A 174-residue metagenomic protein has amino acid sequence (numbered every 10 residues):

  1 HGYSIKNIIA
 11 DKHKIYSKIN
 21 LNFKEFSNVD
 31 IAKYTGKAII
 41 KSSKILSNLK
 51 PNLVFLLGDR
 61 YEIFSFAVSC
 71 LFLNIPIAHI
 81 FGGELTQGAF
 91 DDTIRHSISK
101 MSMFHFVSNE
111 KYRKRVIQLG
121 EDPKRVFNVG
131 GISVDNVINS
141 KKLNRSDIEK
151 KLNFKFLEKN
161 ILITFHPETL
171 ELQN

Functional and structural regions predicted by a protein language model:
H1-Y34: Conserved nucleotide-sugar phosphate-binding/catalytic loop shared by glycosyltransferases and other
G2, S102-Q173: A nucleotide-sugar donor-handling region in carbohydrate enzymes
I5-K6, A32-A38, S140-S146: Short, surface-exposed amphipathic charged segments that create phosphate/polyanion-binding patches used for binding
A10-K14, F72, E121-P123, F156: Short, well-ordered coil/turn elements that cap or connect secondary structure elements
K12, P51, Q173: Extended interaction regions within the primary functional domain
I15-Y16, I77, V126: Hydrophobic anchor at the start of a short beta-strand that flanks the dinucleotide cofactor-binding loop
L21-P123: Active-site and donor-binding regions of nucleotide-sugar-utilizing enzymes
